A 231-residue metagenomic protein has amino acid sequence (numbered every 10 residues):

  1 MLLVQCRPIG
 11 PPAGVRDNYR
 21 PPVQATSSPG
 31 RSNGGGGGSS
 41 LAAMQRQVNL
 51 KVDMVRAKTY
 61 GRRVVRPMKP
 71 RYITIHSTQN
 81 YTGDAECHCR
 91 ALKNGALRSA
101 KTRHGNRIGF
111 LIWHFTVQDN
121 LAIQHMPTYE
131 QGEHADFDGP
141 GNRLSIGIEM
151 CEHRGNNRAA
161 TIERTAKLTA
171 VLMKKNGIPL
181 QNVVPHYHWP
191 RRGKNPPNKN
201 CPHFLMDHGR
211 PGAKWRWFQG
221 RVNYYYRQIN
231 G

Functional and structural regions predicted by a protein language model:
C6-L50, R154-G231: Basic/polar, cationic surfaces and motifs that engage anionic cell-wall and phosphate/carboxylate ligands
D17, S32-P179: Active-site-adjacent loop/helix surface patches within enzyme catalytic domains that shape the substrate-binding cleft
